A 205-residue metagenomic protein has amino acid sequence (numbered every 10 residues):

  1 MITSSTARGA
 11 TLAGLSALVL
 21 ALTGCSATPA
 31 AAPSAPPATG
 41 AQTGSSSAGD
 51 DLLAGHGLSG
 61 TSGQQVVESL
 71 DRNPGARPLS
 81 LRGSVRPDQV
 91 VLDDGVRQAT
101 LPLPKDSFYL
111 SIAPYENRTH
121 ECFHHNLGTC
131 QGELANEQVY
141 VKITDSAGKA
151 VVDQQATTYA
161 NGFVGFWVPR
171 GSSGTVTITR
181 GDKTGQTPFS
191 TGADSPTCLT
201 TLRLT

Functional and structural regions predicted by a protein language model:
I2-A13: Bacterial N-terminal signal peptides that target proteins for export
A21-G24: C-terminal motif of bacterial Sec signal peptides marking the signal peptidase cleavage site
S26-P29: Bacterial signal peptide processing site
L101, F108-Y115, A193-T205: Extracellular beta-sheet/turn segments enriched in Thr/Pro/Gly and aliphatic residues
P102-V151: Mid-length scaffold segments of soluble, non-membrane domains
T158-F166: Glycine-centered loop-to-beta-strand initiation motif
G165-S173: Short Pro-Gly-centered beta-turn/loop motif in secreted/extracellular proteins
S172-G181: A short, solvent-exposed beta-strand micro-motif common in secreted/extracellular proteins
